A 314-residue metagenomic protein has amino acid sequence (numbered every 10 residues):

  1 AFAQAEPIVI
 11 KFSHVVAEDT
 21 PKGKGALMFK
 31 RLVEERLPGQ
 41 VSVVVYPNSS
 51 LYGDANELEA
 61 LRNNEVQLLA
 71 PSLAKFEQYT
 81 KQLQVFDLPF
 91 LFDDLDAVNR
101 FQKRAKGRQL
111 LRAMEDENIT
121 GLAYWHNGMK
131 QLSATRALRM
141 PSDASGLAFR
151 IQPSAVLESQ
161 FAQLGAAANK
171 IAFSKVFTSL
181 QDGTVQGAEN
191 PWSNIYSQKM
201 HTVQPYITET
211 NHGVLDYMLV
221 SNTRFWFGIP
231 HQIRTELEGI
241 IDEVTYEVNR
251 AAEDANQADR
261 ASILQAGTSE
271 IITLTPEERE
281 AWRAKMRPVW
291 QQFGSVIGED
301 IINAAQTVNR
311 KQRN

Functional and structural regions predicted by a protein language model:
Q4-A97, A105-N314: N-terminal secretory/targeting leader peptides
Q102: Active-site-adjacent segment of FAD-dependent monooxygenases/related oxidoreductases
